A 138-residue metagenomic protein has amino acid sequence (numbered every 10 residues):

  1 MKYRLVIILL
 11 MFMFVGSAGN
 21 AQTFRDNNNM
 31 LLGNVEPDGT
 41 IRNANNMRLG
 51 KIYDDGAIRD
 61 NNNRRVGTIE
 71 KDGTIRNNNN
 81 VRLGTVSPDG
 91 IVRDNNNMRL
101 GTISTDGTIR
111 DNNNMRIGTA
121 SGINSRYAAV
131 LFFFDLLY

Functional and structural regions predicted by a protein language model:
K2-V6, M11-L49, D54-G56, N62-R65 (+1 more regions): Long terminal segments
